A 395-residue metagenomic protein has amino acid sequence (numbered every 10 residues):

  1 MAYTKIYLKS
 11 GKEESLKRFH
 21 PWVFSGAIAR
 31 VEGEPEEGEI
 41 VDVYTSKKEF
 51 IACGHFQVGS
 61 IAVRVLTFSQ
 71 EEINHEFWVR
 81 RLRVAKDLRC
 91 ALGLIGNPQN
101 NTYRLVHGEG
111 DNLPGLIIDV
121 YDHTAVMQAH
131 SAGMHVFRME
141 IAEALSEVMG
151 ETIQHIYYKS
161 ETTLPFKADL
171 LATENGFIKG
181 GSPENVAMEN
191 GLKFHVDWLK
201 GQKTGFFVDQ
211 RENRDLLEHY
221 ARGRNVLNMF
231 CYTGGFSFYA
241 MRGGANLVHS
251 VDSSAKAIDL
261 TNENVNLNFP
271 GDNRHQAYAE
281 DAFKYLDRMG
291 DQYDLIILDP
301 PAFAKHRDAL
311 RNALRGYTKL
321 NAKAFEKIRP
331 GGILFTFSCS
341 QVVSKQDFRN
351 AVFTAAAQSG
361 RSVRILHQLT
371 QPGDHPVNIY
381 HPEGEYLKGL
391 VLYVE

Functional and structural regions predicted by a protein language model:
M1-D122: Non-catalytic accessory regions of SAM-dependent methyltransferases
V106-D119, H135-F207, D215: Non-catalytic substrate-recognition/targeting regions of SAM-dependent transferases
G223-Y232: Conserved class I S-adenosyl-L-methionine
T233-N246: Conserved SAM-binding loop of SAM-dependent methyltransferases across substrates and taxa, primarily the Class I
L247-D252: Conserved SAM-binding motif I beta-strand of class I
K256-I297: S-adenosyl-L-methionine
Y293-K323: Mobile active-site "lid"/loop adjacent to the S-adenosyl-L-methionine
I333-E395: C-terminal catalytic and target-recognition region of SAM-dependent MTase-like enzymes, primarily methyltransferases
